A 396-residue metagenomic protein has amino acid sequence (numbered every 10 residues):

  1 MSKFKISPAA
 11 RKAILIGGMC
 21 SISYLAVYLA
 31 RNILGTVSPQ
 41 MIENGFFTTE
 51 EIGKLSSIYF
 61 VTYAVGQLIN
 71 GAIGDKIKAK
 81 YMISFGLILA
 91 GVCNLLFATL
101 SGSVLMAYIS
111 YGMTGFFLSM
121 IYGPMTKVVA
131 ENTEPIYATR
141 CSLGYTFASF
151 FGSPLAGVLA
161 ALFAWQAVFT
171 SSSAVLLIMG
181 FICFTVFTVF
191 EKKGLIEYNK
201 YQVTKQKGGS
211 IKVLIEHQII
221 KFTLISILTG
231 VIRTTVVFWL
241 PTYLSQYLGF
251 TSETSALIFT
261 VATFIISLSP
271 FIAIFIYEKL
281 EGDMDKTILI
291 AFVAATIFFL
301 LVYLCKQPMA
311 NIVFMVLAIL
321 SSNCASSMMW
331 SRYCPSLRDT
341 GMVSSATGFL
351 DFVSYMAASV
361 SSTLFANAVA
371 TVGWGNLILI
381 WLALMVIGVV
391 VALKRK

Functional and structural regions predicted by a protein language model:
S2-A10, E191-F222: Juxtamembrane intracellular "pre-TM" segments in multi-pass secondary transporters
L34-T36, H217-A273, S326: Extracytoplasmic gate region of multi-pass secondary transporters
V65-S103: Conserved MFS/SLC helix-loop-helix module at the cytosolic interface between two early adjacent transmembrane helices
G66-K78, P270-G282, V369: Helix-to-loop junctions at the C-terminal end of transmembrane segments in multipass secondary transporters
S110-F147: Cytoplasmic helix-loop-helix junction between adjacent transmembrane helices in 12-TM secondary transporters
Y145-E191: Helix-loop-helix hairpin linking two adjacent transmembrane segments in secondary transporters
D283-M329: C-terminal transmembrane helical hairpin of 12-TM major facilitator-type secondary transporters
L337-V372: A late C-terminal transmembrane helix in Major Facilitator Superfamily
